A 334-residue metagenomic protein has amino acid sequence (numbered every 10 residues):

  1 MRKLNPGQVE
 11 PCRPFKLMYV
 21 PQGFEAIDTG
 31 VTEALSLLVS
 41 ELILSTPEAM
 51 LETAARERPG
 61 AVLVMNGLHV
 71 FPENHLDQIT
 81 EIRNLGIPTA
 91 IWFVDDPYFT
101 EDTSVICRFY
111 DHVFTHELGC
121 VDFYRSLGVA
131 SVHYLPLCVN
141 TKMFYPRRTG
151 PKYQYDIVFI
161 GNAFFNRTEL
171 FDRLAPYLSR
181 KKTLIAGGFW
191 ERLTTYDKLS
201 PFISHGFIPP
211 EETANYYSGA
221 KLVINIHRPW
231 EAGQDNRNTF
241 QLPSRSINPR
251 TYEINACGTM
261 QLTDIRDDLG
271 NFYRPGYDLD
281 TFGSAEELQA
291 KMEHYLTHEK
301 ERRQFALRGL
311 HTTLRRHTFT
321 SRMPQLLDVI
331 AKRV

Functional and structural regions predicted by a protein language model:
R2-A130, N140-Y145: Extended catalytic core of nucleotide-activated donor transferases of GT-like folds
F15-P21, T29-L44, A214, S218-A331: Catalytic binding pocket for nucleotide-activated donors in carbohydrate/polymer assembly enzymes
L37-I43, Y110-V113, V129-H133, T195-I208 (+1 more regions): Active-site regions of enzymes building and remodeling cell-envelope glycoconjugates
M50, Q78, T103, P210-T213 (+2 more regions): Acidic, amphipathic alpha-helical patches
N66, I91-D95, P136, G187 (+1 more regions): A cross-domain feature marking catalytic cores of carbohydrate-active enzymes and several ubiquitous metabolic/repair
G67-H75, I203, G233-R245: Short, flexible/disordered intra-domain loops and linkers
T149-L222, R228, A232: Conserved catalytic-core segment of nucleotide-activated headgroup transferases in glycan assembly
